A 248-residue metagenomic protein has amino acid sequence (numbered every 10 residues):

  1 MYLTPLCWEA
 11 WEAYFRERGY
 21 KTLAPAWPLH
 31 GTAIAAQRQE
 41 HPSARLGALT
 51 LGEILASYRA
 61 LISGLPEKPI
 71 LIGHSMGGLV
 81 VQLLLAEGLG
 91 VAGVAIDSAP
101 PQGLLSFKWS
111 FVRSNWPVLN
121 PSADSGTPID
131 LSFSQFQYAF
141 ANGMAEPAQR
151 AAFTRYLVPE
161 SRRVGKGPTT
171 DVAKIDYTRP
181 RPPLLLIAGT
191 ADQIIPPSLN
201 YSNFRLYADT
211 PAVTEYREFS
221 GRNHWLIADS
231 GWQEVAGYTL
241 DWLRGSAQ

Functional and structural regions predicted by a protein language model:
M1-A36: Short, surface-exposed "cap/lid" segments of acyl-processing enzymes
G52-P69: Conserved acidic catalytic loop of the alpha/beta-hydrolase fold
I72-G77, V81: Gly/Ala-rich beta-loop-alpha elbow adjacent to hydrolase catalytic centers
L89-D124, R163-D171: Flexible "cap/lid" loop of the alpha/beta hydrolase fold
V158-Y177, R181: Active-site nucleophile elbow and catalytic-triad environment of alpha/beta-hydrolase enzymes
P180, L186-A188, D192: Short beta-strand/loop motif that positions the catalytic acidic residue of the alpha/beta-hydrolase fold
P182, P196-L206: Short alpha-helix in the alpha/beta-hydrolase fold that links the catalytic acid
V213-Q248: Catalytic active-site module of serine/aspartate enzymes centered on a nucleophile-bearing elbow/loop
